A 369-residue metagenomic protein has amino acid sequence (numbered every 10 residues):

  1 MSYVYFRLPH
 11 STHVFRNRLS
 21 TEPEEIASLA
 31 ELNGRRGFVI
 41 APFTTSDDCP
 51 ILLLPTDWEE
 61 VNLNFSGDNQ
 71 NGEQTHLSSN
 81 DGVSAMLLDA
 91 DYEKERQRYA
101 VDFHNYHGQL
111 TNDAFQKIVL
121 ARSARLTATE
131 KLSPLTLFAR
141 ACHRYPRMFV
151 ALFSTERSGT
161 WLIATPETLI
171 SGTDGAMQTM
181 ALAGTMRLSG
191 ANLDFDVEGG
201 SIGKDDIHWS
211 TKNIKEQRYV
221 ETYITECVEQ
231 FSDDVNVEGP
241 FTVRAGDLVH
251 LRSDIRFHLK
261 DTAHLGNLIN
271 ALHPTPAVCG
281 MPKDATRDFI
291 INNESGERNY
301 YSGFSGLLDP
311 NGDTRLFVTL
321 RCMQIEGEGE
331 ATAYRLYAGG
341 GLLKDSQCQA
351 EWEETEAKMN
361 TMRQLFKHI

Functional and structural regions predicted by a protein language model:
M1-Y99, S133-L137, A151-L169, G175 (+3 more regions): Cofactor- and metal-binding active-site motifs of prokaryotic enzymes that mediate redox/radical or nucleophilic
S2-S11, T127-K215, Y219, G312-G339: An anion-binding catalytic pocket shared by soluble metabolic enzymes
I40, I118, V150-S154, R298-G306: A short glycine-rich, hydrophobically flanked beta-strand micro-motif that places a catalytic Asp/Glu for divalent metal
V61-Q97, D102-H104, L126-T127, M180 (+2 more regions): Contiguous alpha-helical scaffold segments within structured protein domains that host functional hotspots
H107-S123: Charged, compositionally biased non-catalytic regions
D113, I170, T222: Conserved hydrophobic/aromatic pocket- or pore-lining residues that grip, position, or stack substrates in active sites
V119-A124, S154, P240-T242: Short, surface-exposed recognition loops or helix-turn segments adjacent to catalytic cores
I255-I369: Conserved hydrophobic core element of enzyme catalytic domains
